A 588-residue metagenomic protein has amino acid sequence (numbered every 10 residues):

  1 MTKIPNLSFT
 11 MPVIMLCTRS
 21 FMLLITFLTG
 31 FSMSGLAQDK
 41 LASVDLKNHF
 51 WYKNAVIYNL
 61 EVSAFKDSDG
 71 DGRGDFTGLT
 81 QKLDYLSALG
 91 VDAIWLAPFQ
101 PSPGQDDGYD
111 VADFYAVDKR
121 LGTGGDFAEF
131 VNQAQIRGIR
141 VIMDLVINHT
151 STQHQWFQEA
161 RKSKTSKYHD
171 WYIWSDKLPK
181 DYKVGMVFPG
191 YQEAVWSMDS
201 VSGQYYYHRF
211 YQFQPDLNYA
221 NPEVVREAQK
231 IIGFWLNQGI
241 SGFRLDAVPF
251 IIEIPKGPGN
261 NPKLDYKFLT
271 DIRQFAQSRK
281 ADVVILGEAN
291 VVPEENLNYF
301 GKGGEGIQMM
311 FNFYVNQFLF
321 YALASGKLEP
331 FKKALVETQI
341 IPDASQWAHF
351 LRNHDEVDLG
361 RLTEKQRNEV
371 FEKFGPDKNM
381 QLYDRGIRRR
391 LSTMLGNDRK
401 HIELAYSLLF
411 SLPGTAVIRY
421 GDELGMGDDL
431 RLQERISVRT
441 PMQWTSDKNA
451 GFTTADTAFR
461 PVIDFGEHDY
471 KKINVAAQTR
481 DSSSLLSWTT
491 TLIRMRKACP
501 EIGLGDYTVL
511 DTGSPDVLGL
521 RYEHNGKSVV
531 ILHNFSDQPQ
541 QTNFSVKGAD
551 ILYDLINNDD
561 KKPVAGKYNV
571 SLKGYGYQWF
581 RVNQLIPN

Functional and structural regions predicted by a protein language model:
I4-M22: Bacterial N-terminal signal peptides that target proteins for export
P12, G35-L36: Detector for intrinsically disordered, low-structure N-terminal pre-sequences
R19-S32: Bacterial N-terminal signal peptides
A37-N588: Active-site and adjacent substrate-binding regions of carbohydrate-active enzymes
